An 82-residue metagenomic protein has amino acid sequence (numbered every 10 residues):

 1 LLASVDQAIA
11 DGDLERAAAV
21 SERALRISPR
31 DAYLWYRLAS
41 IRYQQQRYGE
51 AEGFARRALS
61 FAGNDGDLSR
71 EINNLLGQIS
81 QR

Functional and structural regions predicted by a protein language model:
R23-A24, R57-A58: Canonical positions in the second alpha-helix
